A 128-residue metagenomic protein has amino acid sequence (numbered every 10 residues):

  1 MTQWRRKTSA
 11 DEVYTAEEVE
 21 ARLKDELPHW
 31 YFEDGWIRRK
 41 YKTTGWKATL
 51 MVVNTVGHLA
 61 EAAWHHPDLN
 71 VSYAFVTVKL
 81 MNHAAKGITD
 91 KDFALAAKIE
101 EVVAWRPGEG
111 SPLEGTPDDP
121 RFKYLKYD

Functional and structural regions predicted by a protein language model:
M1-K40, T44-D128: Long, contiguous binding/interaction regions
